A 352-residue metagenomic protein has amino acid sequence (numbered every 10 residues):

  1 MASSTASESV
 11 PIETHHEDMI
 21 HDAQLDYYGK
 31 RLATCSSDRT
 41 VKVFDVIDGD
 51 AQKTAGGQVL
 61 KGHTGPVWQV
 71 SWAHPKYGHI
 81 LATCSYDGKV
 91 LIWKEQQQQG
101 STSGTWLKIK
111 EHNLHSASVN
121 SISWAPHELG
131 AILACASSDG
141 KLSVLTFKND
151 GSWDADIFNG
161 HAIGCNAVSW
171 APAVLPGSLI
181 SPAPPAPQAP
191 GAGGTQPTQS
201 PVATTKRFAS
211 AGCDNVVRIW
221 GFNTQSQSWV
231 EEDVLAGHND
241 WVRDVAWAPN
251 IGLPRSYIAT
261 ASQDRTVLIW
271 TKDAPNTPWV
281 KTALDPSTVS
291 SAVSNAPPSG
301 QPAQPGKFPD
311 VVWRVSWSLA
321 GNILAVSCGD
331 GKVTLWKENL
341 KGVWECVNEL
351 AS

Functional and structural regions predicted by a protein language model:
M1-D18, K53-A55, T105-L107, N295-A303: A short helix->beta-strand "capping" segment at the edge of beta-propeller domains
A2-S4, A33-Q58, Q98: Beta-propeller domains
E13-I20, L60-V67, H112-V119, F158-C165 (+4 more regions): WD40/WD-repeat beta-propeller blade N-cap
D18-H21, D38-V43, G65-W68, Y86-L91 (+8 more regions): Short coil/turn segments within WD40 beta-propeller repeats
A23-G29, S71-G78, S123-G130, S169-P176 (+3 more regions): Loop/turn segments within WD40 beta-propeller blades
D45-A51, K94-S103, T146-S152, L175 (+3 more regions): Short loop/turn segments immediately following beta-strands, especially the blade-tip and inter-blade linker loops
Q99-T105, V174-T205, T277-Q304: Intrinsically disordered, low-complexity domain-flanking/linker segments in eukaryotic proteins, enriched
